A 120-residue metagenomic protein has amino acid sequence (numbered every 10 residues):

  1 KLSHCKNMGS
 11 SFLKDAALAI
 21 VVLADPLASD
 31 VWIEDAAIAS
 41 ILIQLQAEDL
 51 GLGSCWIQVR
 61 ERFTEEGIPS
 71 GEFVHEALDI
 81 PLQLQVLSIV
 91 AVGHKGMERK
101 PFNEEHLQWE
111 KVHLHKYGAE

Functional and structural regions predicted by a protein language model:
K1-E120: Acidic, surface-exposed loops and disordered segments
